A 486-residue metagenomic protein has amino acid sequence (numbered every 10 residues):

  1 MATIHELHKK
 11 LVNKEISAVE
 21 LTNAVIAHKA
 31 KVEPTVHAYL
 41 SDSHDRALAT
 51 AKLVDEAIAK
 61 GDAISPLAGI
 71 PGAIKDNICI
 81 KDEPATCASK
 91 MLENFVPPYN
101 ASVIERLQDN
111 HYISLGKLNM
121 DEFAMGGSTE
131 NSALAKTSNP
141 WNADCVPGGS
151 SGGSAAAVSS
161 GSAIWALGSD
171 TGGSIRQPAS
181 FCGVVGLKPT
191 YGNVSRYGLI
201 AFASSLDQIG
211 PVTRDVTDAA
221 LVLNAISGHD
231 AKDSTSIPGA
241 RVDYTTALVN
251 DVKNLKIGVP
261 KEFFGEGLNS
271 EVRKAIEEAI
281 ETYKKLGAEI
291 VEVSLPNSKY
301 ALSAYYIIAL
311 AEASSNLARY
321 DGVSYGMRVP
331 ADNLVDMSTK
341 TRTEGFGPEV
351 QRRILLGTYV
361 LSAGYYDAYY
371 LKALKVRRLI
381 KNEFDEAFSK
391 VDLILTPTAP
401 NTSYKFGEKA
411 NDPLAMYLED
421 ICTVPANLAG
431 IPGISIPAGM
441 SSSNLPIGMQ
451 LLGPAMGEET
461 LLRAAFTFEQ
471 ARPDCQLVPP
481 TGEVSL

Functional and structural regions predicted by a protein language model:
M1-K52, K285-G287, L477-L486: An N-terminal boundary/leader segment
H8-K9, F263, S298, R319-L428 (+1 more regions): Serine-dependent amide/ester hydrolase catalytic core
L21-V25, A304-Y305, V350-T358: Short alpha-helical scaffolding segments that buttress acidic/His motifs in well-ordered protein cores
V25, A47, N100, A219 (+5 more regions): Residue-level signal for inorganic ion chemistry
K31, D109, S160-W165, T171-E266 (+4 more regions): Structural helix-boundary/capping segments
V54-I70, L248-P260: Immediate post-signal peptide segment of exported/extracytoplasmic ligand-binding proteins
L67-I209, P260-E262, A311, T396-L414: Short glycine/serine-rich loop/turn segments
